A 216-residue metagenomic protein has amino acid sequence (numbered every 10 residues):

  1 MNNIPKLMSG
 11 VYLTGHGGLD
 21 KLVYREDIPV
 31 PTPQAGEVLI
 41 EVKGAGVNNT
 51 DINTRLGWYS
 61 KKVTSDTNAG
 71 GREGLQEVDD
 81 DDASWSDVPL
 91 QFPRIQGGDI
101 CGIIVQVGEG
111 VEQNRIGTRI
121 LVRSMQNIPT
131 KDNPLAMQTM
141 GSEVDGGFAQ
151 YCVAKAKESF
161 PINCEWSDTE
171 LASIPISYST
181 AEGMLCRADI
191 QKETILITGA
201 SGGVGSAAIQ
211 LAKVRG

Functional and structural regions predicted by a protein language model:
M8, T118, K192-T194: Nucleotide donor/acceptor-binding cores
P29-A45, Y59-Q126: Glycine-rich beta-strand-centered segment in the early N-terminal region that forms part of a ligand/cofactor-binding
T50-R55, T130-K131: Cytochrome P450 core scaffold surrounding the K-helix E-X-X-R motif and the conserved "meander" helix-loop region
D87-P93, A136-S142, F148: Short, P/G- and charge-enriched loop/turn segments at secondary-structure junctions
N127-I128, S142-A156: A structural motif shared across PLP-dependent enzymes of the aminotransferase-like
N127-Q138: Short, Lys/Arg- and Gly-enriched loop/turn segments at beta-strand edges
Q150-F160, W166, S177: Glycine- and charge-enriched low-complexity intrinsically disordered segments
W166-G216: Mid-domain Rossmann-like dinucleotide-binding core that forms the NAD(H)/NADP(H) cofactor-binding site
